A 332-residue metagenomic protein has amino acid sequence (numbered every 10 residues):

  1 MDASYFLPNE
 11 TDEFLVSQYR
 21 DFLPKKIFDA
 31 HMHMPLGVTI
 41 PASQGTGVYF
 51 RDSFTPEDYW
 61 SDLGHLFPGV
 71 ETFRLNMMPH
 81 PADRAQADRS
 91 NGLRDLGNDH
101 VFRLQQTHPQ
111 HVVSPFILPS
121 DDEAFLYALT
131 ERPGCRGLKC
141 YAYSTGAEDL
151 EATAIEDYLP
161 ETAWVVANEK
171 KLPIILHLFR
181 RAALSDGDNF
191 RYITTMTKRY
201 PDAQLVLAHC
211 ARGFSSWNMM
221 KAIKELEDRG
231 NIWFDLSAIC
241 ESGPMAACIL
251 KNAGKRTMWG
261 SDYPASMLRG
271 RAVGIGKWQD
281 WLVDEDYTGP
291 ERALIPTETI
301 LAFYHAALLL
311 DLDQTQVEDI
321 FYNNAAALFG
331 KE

Functional and structural regions predicted by a protein language model:
M1-L96: An N-terminally biased module of ancient metal coordination in phosphate/nucleic-acid-related enzymes
D2-E10, D88-A182, G230-I232: Active-site gating/metal-coordination segments in enzymes
A3-N9, C210-E332: H/E-rich (His + Asp/Glu) clusters that bind or coordinate divalent metals
F28-M32, F73-M77, V112-P115, R136-C140 (+4 more regions): Hydrophobic faces of well-ordered beta-strands that scaffold small-molecule active sites in alpha/beta enzyme cores
H33-V38, A82-A85, S120-E123, S144-A147 (+4 more regions): Active-site environment of divalent metal-dependent phosphoester hydrolases
I40-D52, A82-R94, A147-A154, A182-D186 (+2 more regions): Short, flexible/disordered intra-domain loops and linkers
N91, E123-R132, E151-E156, A183-R199 (+2 more regions): Distinct, well-ordered alpha-helical segments
R132-G137, E169-P173, R199-Q204, E225-W233 (+1 more regions): Glycine-enriched alpha-helix->loop->beta-strand junction motifs that scaffold or abut catalytic
